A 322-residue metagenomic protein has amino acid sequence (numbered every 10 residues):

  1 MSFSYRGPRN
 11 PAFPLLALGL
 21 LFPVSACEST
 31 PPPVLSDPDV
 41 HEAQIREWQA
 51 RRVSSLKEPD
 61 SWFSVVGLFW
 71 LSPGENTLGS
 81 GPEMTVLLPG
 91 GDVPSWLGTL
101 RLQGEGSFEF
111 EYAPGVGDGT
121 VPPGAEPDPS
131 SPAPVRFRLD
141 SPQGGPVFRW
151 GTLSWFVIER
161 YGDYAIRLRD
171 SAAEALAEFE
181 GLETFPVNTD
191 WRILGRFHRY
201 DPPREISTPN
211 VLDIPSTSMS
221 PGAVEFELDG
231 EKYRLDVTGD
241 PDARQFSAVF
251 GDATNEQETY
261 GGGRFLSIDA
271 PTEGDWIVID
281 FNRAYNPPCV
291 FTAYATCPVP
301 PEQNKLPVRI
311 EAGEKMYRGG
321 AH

Functional and structural regions predicted by a protein language model:
S2-L16: Bacterial N-terminal signal peptides that target proteins for export
P23-A26: C-terminal motif of bacterial Sec signal peptides marking the signal peptidase cleavage site
E28-T30: Bacterial signal peptide processing site
V65, W70-Q143: Forkhead-associated
G91-P94, T99-F108, S216-Y260: Mid-length scaffold segments of soluble, non-membrane domains
V121-S141, K232-R283: An exposed acidic His-Trp-rich patch
G151-S216: Surface-exposed beta-loop interaction hotspot
T184, N255-Q257, S267, W276-V278 (+1 more regions): Extended, aromatic/histidine-rich regions of cofactor-dependent oxidoreductases associated with respiratory
